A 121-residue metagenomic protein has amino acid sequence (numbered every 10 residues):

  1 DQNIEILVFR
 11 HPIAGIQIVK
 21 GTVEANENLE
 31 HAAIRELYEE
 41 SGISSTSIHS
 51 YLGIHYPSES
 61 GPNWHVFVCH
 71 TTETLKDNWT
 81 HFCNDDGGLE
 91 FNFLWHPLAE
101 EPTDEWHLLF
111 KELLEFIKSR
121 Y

Functional and structural regions predicted by a protein language model:
D1-V19: N-terminal strand-loop-strand
F9-R10, V19, L52, V68-H70: Residue-level detector of conserved, well-ordered beta-strand and adjacent loop positions that form binding/recognition
H11-I13, T22, P97-A99: Short, histidine-centered active-site or binding-site loop motifs used for metal coordination, general acid-base
Q17, D86-E90: Short glycine-enriched loop/turn motifs at secondary-structure junctions
I18-Y51: The catalytic Nudix box helix
L29, W106, F110: Hydrophobic (often cysteine-bearing) scaffold residues that line and stabilize catalytic clefts of nucleotide/cofactor
Y56-C83, F91-E100, L109-Y121: Active-site-adjacent beta-strand/loop module that shapes the phosphate/pyrophosphate-binding cleft
